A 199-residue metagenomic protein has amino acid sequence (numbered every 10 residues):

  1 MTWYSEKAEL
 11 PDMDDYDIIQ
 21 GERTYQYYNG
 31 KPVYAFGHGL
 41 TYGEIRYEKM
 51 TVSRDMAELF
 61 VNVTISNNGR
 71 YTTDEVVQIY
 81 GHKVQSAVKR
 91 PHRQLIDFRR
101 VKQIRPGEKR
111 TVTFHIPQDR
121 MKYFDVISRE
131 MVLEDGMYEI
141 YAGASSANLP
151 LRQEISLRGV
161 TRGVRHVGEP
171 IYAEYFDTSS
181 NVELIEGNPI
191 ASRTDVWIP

Functional and structural regions predicted by a protein language model:
M1, H82, P91-R93, R100 (+2 more regions): A structural signal for beta-strand and strand-to-loop patches characteristic of beta-rich domains
M1-D74, Y80-H82, D135, I140-G143 (+4 more regions): Secreted, periplasmic, or luminal enzymes acting at the cell surface/secretory milieu
E58-F60, K109-T113, P150-R152: Intrinsic-disorder/low-complexity, polar/charged segments enriched in Ser/Thr/Lys/Arg/Asp/Glu/Gln
T72-I79, P91, F124-I127: Short, hydrophobic/aromatic beta-strand segments
A87-V126: Intrinsically disordered, low-complexity Pro/Gly/Ser/Thr-rich segments with frequent PxxP/GP/PP motifs and embedded
I104-E108, V160-V167: Short, surface-exposed linear segments at secondary-structure transitions and domain or protein termini
Q118-R165: Terminal connector regions
